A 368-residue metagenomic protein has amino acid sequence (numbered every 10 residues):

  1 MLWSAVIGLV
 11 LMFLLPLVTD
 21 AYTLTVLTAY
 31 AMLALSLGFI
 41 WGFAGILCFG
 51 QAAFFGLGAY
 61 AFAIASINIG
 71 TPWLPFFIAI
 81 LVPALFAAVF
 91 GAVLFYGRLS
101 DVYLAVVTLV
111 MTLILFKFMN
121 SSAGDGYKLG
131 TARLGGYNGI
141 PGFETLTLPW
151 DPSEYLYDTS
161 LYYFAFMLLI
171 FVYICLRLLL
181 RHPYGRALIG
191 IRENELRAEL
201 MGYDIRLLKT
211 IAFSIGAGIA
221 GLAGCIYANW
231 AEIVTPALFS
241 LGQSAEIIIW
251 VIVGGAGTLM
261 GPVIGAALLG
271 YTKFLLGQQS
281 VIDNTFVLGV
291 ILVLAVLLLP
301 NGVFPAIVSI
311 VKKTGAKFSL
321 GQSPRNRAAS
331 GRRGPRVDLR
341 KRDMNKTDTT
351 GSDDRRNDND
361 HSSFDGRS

Functional and structural regions predicted by a protein language model:
M1-D348, D360-S368: Transmembrane alpha-helices and adjacent helix-loop boundaries
